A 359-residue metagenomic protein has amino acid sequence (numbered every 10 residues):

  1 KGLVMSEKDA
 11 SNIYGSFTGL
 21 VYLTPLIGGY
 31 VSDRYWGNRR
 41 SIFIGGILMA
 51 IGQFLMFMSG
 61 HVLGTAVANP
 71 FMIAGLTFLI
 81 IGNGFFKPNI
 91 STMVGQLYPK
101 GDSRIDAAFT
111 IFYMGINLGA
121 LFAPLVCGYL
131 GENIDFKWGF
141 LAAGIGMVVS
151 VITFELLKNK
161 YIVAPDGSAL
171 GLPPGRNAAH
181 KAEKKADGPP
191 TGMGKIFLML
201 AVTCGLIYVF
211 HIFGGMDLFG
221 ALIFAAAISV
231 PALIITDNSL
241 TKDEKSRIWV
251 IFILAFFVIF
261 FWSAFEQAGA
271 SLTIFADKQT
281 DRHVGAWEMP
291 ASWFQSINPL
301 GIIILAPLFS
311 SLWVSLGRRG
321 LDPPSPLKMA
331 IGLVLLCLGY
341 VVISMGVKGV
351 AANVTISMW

Functional and structural regions predicted by a protein language model:
G2-G19, R104-T110, G215-L222, W249-F252 (+4 more regions): Loop-to-transmembrane helix entry
Y14-R34, K87, L121-A123, S296-S311: Central cavity-lining transmembrane alpha-helices of secondary-active solute carriers, predominantly the Major
L20-V21, R104-E132, G139-S150, F154 (+2 more regions): Glycine-rich segments within core transmembrane alpha-helices of 12-TM secondary carriers
R34-M49, G101-D102, E244, S315-V334: Cytoplasmic membrane-interface "Motif A"-like loop-to-helix N-cap segments of 12-TM Major Facilitator Superfamily
I44-V67, V314, A330-A352: C-terminal ends and interior cores of transmembrane alpha-helices in multi-pass membrane transporters/permeases
G52, T65-F86, I251-I259, V342-W359: Hydrophobic core of transmembrane alpha-helices in multi-pass small-molecule transporters, especially MFS/SLC-type
F85-K100, G269: Intracellular juxtamembrane helix-capping segments at the cytosolic ends of symmetry-related transmembrane helices
K100-G101, G128-T273, D277-G285, F309 (+1 more regions): Intracellular loop-helix junctions on the cytosolic face of multi-pass helical membrane proteins
